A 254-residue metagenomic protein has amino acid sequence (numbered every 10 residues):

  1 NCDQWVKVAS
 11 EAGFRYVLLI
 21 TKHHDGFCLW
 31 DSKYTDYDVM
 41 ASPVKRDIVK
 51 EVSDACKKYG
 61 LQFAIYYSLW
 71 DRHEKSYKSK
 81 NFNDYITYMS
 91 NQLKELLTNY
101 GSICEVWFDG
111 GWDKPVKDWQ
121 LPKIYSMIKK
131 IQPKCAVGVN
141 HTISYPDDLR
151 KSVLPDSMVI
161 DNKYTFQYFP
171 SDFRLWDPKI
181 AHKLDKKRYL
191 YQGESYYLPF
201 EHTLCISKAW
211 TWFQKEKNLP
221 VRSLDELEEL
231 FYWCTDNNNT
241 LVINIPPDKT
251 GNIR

Functional and structural regions predicted by a protein language model:
N1-R254: Mature catalytic domains of secreted/periplasmic carbohydrate-active enzymes
